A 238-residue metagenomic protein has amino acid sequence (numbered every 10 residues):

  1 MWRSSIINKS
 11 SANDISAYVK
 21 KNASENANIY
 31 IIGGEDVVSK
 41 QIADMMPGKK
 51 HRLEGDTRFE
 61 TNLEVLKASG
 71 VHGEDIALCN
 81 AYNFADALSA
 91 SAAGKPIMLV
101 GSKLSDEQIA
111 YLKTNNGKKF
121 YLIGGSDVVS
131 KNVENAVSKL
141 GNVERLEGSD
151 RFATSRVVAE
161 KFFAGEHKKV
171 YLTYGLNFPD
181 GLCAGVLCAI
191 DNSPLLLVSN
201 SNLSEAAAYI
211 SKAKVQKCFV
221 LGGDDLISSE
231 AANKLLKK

Functional and structural regions predicted by a protein language model:
M1-K238: Extracellular glycan-binding segments that recognize GlcNAc-based cell-wall polysaccharides
